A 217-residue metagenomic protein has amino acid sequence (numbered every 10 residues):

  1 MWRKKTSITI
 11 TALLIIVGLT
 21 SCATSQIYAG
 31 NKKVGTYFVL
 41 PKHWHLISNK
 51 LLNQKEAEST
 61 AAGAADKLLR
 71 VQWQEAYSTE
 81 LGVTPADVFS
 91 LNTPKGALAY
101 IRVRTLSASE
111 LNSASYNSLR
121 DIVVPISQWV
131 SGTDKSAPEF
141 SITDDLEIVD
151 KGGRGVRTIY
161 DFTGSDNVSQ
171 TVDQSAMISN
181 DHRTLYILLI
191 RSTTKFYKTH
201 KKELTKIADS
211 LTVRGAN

Functional and structural regions predicted by a protein language model:
W2-T11, I16-A97, E139, I148-K151 (+3 more regions): N-terminal targeting sequences that direct proteins away from the cytosol to non-cytosolic compartments
S90-M177: Signature of long, low-cysteine stretches enriched in small and polar/charged residues
